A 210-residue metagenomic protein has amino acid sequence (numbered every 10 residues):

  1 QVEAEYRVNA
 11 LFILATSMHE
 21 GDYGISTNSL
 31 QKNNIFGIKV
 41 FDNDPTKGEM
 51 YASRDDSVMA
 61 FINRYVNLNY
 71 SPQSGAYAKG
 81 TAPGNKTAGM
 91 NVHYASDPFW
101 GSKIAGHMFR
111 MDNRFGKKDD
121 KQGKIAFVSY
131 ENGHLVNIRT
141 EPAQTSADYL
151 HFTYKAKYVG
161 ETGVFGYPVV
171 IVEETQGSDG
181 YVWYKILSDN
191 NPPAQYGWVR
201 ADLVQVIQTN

Functional and structural regions predicted by a protein language model:
Q1-F12, Y23-P168, E173-T209: Catalytic cores of secreted/periplasmic lytic hydrolases that degrade extracellular macromolecules
A15: C-type cytochrome heme c attachment motif
E20: Pyridoxal 5′-phosphate
